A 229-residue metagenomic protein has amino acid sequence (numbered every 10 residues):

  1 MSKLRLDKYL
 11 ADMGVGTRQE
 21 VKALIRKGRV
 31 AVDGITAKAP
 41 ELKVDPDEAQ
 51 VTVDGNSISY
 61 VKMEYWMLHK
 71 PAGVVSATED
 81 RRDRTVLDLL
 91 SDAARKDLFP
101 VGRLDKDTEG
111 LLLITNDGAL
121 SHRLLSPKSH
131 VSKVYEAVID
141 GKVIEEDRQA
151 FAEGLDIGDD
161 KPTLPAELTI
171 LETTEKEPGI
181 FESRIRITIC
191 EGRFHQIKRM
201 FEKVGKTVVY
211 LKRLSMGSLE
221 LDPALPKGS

Functional and structural regions predicted by a protein language model:
M1-S229: Basic, flexible Lys/Arg- and Gly-enriched helix-loop patches that mediate nucleic-acid binding at interfaces with rRNA
